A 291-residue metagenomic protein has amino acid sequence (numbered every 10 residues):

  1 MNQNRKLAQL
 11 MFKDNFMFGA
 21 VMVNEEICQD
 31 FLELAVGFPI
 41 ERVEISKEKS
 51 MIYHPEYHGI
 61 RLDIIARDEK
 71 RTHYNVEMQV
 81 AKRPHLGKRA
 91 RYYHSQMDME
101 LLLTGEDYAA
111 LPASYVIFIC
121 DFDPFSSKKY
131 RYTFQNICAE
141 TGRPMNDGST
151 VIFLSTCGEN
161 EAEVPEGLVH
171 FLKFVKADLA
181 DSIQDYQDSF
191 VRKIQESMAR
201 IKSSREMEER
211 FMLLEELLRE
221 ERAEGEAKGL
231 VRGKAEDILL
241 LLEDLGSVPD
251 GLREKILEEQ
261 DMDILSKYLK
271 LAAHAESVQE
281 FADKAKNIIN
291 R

Functional and structural regions predicted by a protein language model:
M1-R291: Elongated, amphipathic alpha-helical interaction scaffolds
